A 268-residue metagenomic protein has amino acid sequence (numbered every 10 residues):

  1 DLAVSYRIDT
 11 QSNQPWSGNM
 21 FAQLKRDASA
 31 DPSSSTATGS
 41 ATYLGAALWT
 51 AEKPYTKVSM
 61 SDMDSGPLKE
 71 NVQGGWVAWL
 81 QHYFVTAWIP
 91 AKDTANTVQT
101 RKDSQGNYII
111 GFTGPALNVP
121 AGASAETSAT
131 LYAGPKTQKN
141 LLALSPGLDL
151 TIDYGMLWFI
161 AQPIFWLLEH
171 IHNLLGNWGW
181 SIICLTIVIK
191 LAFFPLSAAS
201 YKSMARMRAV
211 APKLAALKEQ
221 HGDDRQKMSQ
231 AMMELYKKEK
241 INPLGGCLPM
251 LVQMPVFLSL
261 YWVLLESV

Functional and structural regions predicted by a protein language model:
D1, E266-V268: Short, intrinsically disordered, charge-balanced linker/junction segments flanking boundaries in proteins
D1-L150: Soluble non-transmembrane domains of integral membrane proteins
Y6, A192-L260, E266: Membrane-interface amphipathic helices and adjacent TM-edge segments
S124-K136, T186-S200: Hydrophobic alpha-helical transmembrane segments
D149-I164, E219-Q226: Short, membrane-interfacial amphipathic segments enriched in basic
M156-L175, V210, M232: Hydrophobic alpha-helical segments of integral membrane proteins, encompassing both true transmembrane helices
